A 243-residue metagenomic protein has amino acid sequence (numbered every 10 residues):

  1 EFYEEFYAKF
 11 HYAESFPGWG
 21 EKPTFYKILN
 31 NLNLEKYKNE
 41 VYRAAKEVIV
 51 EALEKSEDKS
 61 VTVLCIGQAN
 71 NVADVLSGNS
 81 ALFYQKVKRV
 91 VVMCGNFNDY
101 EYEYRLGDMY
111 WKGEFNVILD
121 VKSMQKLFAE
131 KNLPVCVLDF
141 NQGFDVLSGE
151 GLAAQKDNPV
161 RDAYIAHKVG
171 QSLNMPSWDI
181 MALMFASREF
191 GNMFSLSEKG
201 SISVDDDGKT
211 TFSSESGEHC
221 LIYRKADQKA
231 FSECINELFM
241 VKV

Functional and structural regions predicted by a protein language model:
E1-V243: N-terminal acidic, glycine/proline-rich low-complexity segments
